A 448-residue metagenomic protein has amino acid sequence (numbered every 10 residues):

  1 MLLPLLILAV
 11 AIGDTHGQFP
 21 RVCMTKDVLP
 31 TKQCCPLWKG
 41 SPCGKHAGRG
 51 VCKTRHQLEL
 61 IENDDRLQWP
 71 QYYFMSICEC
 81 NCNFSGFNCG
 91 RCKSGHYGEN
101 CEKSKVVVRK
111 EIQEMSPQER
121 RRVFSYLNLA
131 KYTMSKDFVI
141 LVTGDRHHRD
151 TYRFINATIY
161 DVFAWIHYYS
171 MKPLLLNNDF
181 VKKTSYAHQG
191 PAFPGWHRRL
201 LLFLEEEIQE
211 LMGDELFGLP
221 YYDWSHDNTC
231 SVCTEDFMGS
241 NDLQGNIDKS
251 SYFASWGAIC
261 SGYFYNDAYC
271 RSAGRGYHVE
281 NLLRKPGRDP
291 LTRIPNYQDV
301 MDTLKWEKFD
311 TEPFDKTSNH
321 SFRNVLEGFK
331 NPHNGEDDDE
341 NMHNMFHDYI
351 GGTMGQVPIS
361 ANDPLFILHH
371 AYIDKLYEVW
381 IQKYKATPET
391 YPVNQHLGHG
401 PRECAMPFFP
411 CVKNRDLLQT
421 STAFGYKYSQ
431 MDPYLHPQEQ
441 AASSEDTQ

Functional and structural regions predicted by a protein language model:
M1-G17: Cleavable N-terminal signal peptides of Sec/SRP-targeted secreted and luminal proteins
H16-N81, N88-S94, E99-Q448: C-terminal accessory segments of proteins
